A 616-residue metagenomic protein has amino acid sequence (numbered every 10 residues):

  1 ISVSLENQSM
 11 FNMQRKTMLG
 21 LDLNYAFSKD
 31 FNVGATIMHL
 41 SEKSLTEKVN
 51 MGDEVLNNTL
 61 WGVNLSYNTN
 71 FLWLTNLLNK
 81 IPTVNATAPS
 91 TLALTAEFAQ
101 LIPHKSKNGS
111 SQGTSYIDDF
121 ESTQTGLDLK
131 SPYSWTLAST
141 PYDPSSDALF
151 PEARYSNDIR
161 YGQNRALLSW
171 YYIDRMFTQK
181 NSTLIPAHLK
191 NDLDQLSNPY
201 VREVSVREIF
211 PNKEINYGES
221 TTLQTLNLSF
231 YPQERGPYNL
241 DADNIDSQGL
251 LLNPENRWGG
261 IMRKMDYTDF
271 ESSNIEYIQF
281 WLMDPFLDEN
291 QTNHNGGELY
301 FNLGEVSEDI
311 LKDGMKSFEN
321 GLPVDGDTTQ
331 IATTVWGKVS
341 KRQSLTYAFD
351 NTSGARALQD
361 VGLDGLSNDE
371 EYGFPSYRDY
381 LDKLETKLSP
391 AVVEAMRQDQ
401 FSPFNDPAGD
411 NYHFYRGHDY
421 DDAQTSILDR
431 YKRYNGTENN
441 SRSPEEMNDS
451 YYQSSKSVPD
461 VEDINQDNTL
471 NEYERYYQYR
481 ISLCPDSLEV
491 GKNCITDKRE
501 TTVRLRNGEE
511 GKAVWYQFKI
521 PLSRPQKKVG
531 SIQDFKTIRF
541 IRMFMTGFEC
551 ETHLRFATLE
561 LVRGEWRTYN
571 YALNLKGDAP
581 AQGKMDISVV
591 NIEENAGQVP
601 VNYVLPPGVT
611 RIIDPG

Functional and structural regions predicted by a protein language model:
I1-G616: Surface-exposed, low-hydrophobicity segments enriched in Gly/Pro/acidic/Ser residues that characterize the mature
